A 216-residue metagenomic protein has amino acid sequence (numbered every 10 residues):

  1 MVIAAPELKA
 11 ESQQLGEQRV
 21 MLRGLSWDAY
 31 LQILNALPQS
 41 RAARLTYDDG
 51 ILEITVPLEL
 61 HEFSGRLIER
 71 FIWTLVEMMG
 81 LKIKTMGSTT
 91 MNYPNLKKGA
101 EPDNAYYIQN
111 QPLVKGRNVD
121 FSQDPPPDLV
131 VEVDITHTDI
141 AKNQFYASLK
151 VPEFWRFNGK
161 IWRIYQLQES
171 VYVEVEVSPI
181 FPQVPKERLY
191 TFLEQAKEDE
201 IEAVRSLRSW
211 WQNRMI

Functional and structural regions predicted by a protein language model:
M1-I216: Gly/Pro/Ser/Thr-rich low-complexity, intrinsically disordered segments predominantly at protein N-termini
